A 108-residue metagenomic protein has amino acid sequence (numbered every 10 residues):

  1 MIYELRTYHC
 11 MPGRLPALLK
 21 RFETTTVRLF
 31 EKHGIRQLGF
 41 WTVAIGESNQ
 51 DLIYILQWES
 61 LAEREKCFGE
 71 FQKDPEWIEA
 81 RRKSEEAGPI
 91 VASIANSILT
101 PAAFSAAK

Functional and structural regions predicted by a protein language model:
M1-I2, G13-L19, I55-L61, I90: A broad, low-specificity signal for short, low-complexity segments enriched in glycine/proline and polar/charged
Y3-E4, R14-P16, T26-L29, L61-R64 (+2 more regions): Short loop/beta submotifs within extracellular cysteine-rich repeat domains
Y3-H9, G39-D74, A95-L99: Short, well-ordered beta-strand segments in beta-rich or mixed alpha/beta enzyme and ligand-binding folds
R14-F40, Q72: Short amphipathic alpha-helical segments
K20-V27, L52-Q57, F71, G88 (+2 more regions): General N-terminal targeting signals
F22, F68, R81: Short, flexible helix/strand-to-coil boundary loops that buttress conserved ligand/catalytic motifs in alpha/beta
H33-Q50, I78-K108: Glycine-rich beta-strand-turn "strand-cap" elements at beta-sheet edges
